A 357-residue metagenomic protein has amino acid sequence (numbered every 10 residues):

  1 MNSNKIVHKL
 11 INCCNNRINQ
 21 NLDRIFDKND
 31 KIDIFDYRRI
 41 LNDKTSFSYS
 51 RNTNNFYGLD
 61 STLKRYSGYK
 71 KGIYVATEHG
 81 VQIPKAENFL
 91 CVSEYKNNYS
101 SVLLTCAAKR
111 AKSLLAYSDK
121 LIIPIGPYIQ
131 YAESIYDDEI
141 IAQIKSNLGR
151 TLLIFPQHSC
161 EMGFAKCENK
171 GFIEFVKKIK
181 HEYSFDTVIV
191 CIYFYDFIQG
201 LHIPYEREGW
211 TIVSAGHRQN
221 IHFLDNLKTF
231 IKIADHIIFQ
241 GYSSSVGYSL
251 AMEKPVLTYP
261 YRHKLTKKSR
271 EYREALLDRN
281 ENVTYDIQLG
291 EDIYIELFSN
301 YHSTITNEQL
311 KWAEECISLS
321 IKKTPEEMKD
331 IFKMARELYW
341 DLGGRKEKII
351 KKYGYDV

Functional and structural regions predicted by a protein language model:
I6-E133: Active-site and donor-binding regions of nucleotide-sugar-utilizing enzymes
N97-L103, T187-V188, I233-H236: Short active-site oxyanion
N98-V102, K109, L114-L115, L319-V357: C-terminal non-catalytic accessory extensions
L104-A107, F155-Q157, V190-Y195, A215-G216 (+2 more regions): Short His-Asn-centered micro-motif
G126-A132, A215-I221, P260-T266: Short, acidic/turn-prone active-site loops that include or flank metal/cofactor- and phosphate-binding residues
Y136-L201: Conserved catalytic-core segment of nucleotide-activated headgroup transferases in glycan assembly
D196-V256: Donor nucleotide-activated moiety binding/catalytic core segment of transferases that use nucleotide-activated donors
S244-D330: Catalytic binding pocket for nucleotide-activated donors in carbohydrate/polymer assembly enzymes
